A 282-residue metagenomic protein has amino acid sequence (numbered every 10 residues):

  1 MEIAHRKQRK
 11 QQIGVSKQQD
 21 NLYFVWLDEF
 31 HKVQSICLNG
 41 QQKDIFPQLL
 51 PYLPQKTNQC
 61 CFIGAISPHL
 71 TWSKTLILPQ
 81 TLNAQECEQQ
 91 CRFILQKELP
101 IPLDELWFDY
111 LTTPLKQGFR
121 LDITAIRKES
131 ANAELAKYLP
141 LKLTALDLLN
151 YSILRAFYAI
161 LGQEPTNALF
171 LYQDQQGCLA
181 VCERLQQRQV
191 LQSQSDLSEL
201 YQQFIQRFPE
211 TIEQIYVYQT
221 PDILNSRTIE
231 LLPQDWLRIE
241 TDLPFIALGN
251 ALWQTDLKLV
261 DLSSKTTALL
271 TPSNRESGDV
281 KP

Functional and structural regions predicted by a protein language model:
M1-P282: Hydrophobic/aromatic-enriched cytosolic interaction surfaces used to assemble or bind macromolecules
